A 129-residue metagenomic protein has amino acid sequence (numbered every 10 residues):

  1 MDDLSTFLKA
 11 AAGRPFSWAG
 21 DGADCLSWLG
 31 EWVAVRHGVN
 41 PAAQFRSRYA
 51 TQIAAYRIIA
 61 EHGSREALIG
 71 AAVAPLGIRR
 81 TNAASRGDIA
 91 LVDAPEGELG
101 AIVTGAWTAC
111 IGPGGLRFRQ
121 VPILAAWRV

Functional and structural regions predicted by a protein language model:
M1-H62: N-terminal capping segments
W18, W32-V33, H37, L99 (+2 more regions): Bulky hydrophobic/aromatic packing residues
A54-L116: ...with weaker cross-activation on analogous glycine-rich loops/strands in unrelated enzymes
F118-V129: Glycine- and charge-enriched low-complexity intrinsically disordered segments
